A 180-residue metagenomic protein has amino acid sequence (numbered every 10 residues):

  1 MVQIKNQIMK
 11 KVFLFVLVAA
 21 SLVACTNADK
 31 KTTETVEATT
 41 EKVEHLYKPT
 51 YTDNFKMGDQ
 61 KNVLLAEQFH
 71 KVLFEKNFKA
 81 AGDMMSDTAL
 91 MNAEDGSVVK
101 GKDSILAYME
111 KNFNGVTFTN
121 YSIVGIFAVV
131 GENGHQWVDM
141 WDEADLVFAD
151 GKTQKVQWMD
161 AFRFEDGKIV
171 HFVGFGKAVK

Functional and structural regions predicted by a protein language model:
V2-V12, T26-N27: Positively charged n-region of N-terminal signal peptides that target proteins for export
F13-V18: Sec-dependent signal peptide hydrophobic core
S21-A24: C-terminal motif of bacterial Sec signal peptides marking the signal peptidase cleavage site
T26-E75, K79, D83: Short, low-complexity N-terminal intrinsically disordered segments enriched in polar/charged residues
D29-K31, K155-K180: Short beta-strand edge/turn micro-motifs at domain boundaries
A80-F127: A solvent-exposed, acidic/Ser-Thr-rich amphipathic alpha-helical stretch
M85, D142-L146, G176: Short beta-strand segments enriched in hydrophobic/aromatic residues within well-folded beta-rich domains
E110-D150: Surface-exposed, charged secondary-structure patches
